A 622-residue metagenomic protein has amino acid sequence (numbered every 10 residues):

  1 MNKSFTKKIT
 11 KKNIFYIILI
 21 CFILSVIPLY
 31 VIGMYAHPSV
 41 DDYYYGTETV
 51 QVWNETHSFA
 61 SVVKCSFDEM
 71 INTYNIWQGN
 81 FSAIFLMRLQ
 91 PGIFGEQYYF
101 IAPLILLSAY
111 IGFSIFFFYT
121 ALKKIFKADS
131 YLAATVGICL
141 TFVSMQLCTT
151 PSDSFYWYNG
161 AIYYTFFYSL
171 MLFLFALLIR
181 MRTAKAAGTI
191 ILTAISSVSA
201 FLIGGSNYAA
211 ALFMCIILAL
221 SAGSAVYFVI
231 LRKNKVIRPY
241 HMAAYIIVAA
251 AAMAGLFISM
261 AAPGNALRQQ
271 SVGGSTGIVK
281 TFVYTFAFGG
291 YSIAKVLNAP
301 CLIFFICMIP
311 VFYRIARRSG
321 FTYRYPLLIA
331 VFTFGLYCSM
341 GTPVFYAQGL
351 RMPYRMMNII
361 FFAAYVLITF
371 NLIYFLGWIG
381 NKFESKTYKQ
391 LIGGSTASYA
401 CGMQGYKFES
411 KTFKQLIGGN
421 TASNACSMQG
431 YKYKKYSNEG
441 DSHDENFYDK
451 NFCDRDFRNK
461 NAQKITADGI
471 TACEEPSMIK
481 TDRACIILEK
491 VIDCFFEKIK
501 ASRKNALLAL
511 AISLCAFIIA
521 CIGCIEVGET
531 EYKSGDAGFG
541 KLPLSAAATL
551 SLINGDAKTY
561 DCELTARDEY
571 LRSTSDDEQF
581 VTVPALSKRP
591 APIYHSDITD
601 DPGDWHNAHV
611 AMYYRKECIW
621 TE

Functional and structural regions predicted by a protein language model:
M1-K8, K124-I125, I179-A194, G223-P239 (+6 more regions): Membrane-interface junctions at the ends of membrane-embedded or membrane-associated helices
T6, T10-W77, P91-A133, A506-E622: Intrinsically disordered, polar/acidic, low-complexity terminal segments
P28-I105, Y158-A161, Y208-A364: Transmembrane catalytic cores of multi-pass membrane glycosyltransferases and polysaccharide-assembly enzymes
Y110-L122, L170-R182, C215-G223, F305-I309 (+1 more regions): Transmembrane alpha-helical segments
S130-R182, N207, N298, C338-I373: Membrane-interface micro-motifs in multi-pass membrane enzymes
T141-L147, A200-G205, A251-M260, T333-V344 (+1 more regions): Aromatic-anchored segments of alpha-helical transmembrane domains
I190-I217: Membrane-interface alpha helices of multi-pass inner-membrane proteins
A330, L376-Y399, Q404, K411-N424 (+5 more regions): Signature aromatic-anchored transmembrane alpha helix within multi-pass, membrane-resident enzymes that catalyze glycan
